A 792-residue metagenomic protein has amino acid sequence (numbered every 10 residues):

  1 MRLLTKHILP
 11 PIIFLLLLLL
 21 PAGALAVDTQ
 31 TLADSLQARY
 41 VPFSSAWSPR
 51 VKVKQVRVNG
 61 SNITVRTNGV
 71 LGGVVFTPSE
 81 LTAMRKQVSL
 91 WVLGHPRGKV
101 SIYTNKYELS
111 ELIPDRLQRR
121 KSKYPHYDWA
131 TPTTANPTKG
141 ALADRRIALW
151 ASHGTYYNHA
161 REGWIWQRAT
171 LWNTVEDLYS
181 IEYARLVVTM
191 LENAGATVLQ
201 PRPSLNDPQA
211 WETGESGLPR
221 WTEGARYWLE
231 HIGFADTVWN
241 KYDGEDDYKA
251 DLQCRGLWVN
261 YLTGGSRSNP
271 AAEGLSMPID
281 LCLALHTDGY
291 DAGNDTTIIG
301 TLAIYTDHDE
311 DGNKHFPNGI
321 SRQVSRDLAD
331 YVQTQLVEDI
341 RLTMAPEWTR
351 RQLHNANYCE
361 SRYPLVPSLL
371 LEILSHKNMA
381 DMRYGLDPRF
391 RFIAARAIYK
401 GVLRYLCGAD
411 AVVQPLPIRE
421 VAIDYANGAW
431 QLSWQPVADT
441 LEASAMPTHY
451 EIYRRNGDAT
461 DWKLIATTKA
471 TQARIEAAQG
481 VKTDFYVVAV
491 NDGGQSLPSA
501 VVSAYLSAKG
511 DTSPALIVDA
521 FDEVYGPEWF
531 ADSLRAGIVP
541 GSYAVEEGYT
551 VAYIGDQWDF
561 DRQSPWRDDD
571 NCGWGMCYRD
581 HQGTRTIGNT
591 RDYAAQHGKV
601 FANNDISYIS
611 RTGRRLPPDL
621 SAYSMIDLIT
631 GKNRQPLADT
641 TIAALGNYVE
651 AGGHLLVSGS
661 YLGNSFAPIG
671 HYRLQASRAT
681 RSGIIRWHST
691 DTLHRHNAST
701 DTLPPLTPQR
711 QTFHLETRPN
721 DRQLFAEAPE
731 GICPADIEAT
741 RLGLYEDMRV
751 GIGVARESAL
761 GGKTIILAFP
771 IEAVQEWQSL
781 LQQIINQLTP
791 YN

Functional and structural regions predicted by a protein language model:
I63-I165, T170, D177, T189 (+6 more regions): Non-catalytic propeptide/linker segments at domain boundaries
T134-P137, A141-I299: Catalytic-core regions of hydrolytic enzymes
V187-A194, R202-P203, S503-S624, N786-N792: Aromatic-Pro/Gly-enriched surface loop or interdomain linker that acts as a lid/target-recognition segment
T287-N294, I298, L302-D311, T343-D410 (+1 more regions): Active-site-adjacent mobile loop/cap segments within catalytic or ligand-binding domains
L302, L628-L724, A728, W777-L780 (+1 more regions): A glycine-rich, often tryptophan-bearing local segment used as a flexible ligand/cofactor-contacting loop or short
R404-S444, G494-S513: Pro/Thr/Ser/Gly-rich low-complexity, intrinsically disordered linker/stalk tracts
I475-G494: Beta-strand-rich modules
A515-F521, F530-V539, Q582-T584, P617-P668 (+3 more regions): Short alpha-beta junction capping motif
